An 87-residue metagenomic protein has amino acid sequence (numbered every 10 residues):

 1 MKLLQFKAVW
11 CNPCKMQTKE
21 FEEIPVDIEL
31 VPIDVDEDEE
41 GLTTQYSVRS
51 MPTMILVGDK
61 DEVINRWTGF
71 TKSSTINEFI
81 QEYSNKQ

Functional and structural regions predicted by a protein language model:
M1-I24: Local sequence-structure signature of Cys/Sec-based thiol-disulfide redox active-site neighborhoods
F6, V26-E40: Thiol-based oxidoreductase modules, predominantly thioredoxin-like and allied folds used for disulfide exchange
K19, I24, Q45-Y46, S73: Chalcogenol-based redox active-site neighborhoods
V26, R49, E62: Structured loop/turn residues at beta-strand edges in well-structured enzyme cores
L42-Q45, F79: CheY-like receiver
Y46-I55: Structural micro-motif
I55-Q87: Non-catalytic, surface beta->alpha helical segment in thiol-disulfide oxidoreductase systems
